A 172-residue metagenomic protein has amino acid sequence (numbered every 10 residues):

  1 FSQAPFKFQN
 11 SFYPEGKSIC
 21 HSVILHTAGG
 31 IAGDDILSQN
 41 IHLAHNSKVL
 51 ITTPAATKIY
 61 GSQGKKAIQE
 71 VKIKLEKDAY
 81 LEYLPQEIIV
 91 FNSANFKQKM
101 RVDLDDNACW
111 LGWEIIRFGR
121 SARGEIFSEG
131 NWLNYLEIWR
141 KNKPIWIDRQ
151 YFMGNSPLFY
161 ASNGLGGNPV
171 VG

Functional and structural regions predicted by a protein language model:
F1-E87, N92, K99: N-terminal, charged/glycine-rich beta-strand/loop interface patches
H42-A44, E76, D103-D105, W139-K141 (+1 more regions): Solvent-exposed residues in well-ordered beta-strands and their adjoining turns, especially edge/terminal strands
P54-A55, V71-I73, L81-L84, L104-D105 (+4 more regions): Short C-terminal domain-edge/linker segments immediately following a structured domain
I68-E70, K97-K99, N107, L133-Y135 (+1 more regions): Extracellular structured ligand-interaction cores
F91-K99, L104-E129: Acidic (Asp/Glu-rich), glycine- and aromatic
I116, R120-G172: A structural signal for small-residue-enriched, beta-sheet-centric alpha/beta enzyme cores and oligomeric scaffold folds
